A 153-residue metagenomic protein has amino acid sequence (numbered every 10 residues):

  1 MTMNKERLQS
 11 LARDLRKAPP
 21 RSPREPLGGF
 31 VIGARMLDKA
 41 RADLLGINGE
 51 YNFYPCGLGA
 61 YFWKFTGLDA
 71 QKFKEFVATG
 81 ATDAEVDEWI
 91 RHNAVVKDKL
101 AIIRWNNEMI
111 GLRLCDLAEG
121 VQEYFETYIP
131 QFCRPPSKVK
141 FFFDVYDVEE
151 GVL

Functional and structural regions predicted by a protein language model:
M3-G49, K99, N106-L153: Polar/charged low-complexity regulatory segments
F30-G33, A70, D83, I102: Alpha-helix initiation and N-capping motif
N48-I90: Amphipathic alpha-helical packing elements
Q71, V86-E88, R104, E123 (+1 more regions): Generic alpha-helical propensity signal that fires on short helical segments and nearby coil/disordered stretches
D83-V96, W105-N107: Charged interaction scaffolds used for protein-protein
